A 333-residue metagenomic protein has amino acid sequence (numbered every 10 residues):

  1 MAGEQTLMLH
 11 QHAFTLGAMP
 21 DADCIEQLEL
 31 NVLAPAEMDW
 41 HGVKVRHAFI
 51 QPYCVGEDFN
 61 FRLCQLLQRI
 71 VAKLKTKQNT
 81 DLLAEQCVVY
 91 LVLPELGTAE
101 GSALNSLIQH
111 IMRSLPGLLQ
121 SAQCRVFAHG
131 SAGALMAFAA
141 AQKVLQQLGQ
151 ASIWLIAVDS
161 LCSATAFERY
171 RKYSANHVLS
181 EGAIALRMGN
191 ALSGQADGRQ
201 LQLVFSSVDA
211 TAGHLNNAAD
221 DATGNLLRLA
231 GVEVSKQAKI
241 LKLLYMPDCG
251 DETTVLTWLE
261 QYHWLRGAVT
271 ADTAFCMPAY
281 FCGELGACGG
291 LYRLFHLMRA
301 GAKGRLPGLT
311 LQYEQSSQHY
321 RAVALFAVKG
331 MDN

Functional and structural regions predicted by a protein language model:
M1-S131, A139, K143-G149, V158-D159 (+1 more regions): Conserved "HGTGT" condensation-loop signature of ketosynthase/thiolase-family condensing enzymes that catalyze
A134: Conserved donor sugar-nucleotide recognition element shared by glycan-biosynthetic enzymes
